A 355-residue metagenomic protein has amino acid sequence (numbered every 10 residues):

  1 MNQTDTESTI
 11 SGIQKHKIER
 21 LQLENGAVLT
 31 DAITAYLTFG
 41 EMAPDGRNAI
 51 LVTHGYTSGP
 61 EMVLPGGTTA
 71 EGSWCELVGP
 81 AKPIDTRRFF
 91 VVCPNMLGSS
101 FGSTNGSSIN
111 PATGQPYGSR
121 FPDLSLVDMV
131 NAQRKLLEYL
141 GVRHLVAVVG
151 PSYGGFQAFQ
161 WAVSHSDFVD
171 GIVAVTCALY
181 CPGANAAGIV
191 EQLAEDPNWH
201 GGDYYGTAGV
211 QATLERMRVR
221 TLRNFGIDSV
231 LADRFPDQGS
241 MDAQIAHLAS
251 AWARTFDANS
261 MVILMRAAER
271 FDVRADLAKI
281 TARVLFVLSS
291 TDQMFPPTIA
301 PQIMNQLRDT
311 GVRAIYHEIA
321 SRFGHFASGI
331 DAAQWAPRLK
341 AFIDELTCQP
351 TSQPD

Functional and structural regions predicted by a protein language model:
M1-V52, G66: Catalytic-loop region of hydrolases
L37, E41, G46-N110: N-terminal cap/lid subdomain of alpha/beta-hydrolase-fold enzymes
E71, K82-L137, E191-D203: Cap/lid segment of the alpha/beta-hydrolase catalytic domain
H144-A184: Conserved hydrolase catalytic core segment
F168-A251: Alpha/beta-hydrolase-fold enzymes
I280, F286-L288, D292: Short beta-strand/loop motif that positions the catalytic acidic residue of the alpha/beta-hydrolase fold
Q293-Q302: Conserved alpha/beta-hydrolase "acid-adjacent" motif
T310-D355: Catalytic active-site module of serine/aspartate enzymes centered on a nucleophile-bearing elbow/loop
